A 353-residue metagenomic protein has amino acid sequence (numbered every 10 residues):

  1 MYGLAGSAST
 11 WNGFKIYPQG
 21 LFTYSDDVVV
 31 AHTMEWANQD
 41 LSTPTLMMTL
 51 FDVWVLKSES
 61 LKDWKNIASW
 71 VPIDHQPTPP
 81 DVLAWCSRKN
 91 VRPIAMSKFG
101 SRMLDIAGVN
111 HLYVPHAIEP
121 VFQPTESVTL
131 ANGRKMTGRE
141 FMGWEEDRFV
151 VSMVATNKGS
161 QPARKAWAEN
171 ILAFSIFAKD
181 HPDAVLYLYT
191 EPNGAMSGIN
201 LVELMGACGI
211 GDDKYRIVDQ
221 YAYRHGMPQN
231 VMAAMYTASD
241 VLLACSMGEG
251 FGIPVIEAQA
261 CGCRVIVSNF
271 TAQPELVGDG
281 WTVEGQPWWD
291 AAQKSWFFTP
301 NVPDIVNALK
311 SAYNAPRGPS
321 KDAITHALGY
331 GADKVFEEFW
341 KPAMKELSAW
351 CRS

Functional and structural regions predicted by a protein language model:
A8-R102: Extended catalytic core of nucleotide-activated donor transferases of GT-like folds
Q123-W144: A short helix/loop element that forms part of the nucleotide-sugar donor recognition site in Leloir-type
E145-K165, I171-F174, Y187-L188: Conserved donor-binding/catalytic core segment of Leloir-type glycosyltransferases
G198-A234: Nucleotide-activated donor-binding/catalytic signature segment of Leloir-type glycosyltransferases, i.e., the conserved
M247: Aromatic "clamp/platform" in nucleotide-sugar-dependent glycosyltransferases that forms part of the donor/acceptor
V255, R264-V267, V277, W281-T282: Short hydrophobic beta-strand element within catalytic cores of glycosyltransferases and related nucleotide-activated
P274-S311: Change "using UDP/GDP/dTDP sugars" to "using nucleotide sugars
P300, D304, P316-M344: A charged, aromatic-enriched C-terminal amphipathic alpha-helix characteristic of glycosyltransferases across folds
